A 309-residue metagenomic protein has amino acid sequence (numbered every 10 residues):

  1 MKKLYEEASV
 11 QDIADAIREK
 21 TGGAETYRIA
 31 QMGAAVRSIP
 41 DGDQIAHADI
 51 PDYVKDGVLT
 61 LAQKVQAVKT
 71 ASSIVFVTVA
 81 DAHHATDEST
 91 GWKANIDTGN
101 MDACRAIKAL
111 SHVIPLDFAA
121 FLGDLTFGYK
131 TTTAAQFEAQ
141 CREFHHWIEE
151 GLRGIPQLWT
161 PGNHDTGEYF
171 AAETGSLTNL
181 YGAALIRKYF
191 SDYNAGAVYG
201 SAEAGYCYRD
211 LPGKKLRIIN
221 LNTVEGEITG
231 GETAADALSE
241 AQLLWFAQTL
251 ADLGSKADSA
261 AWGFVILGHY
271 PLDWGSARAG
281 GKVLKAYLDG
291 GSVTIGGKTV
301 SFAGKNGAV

Functional and structural regions predicted by a protein language model:
M1-K64: Surface-exposed receptor/substrate recognition regions of extracellular proteins
P51-Y53, G57-Q136: N-terminal active-site segment of His-dependent metallophosphoesterases
V65-V77, A204-N220, W262: Beta-strand-turn-beta hairpins that frame and shape the catalytic cleft of phosphate-ester-processing enzymes
S73-D87, K215-T229, L267: Active-site-proximal beta-strand elements of phosphoester/diester hydrolases
D81, G123-D124, G162-N163, H269 (+1 more regions): Active-site glycine-centered loops adjacent to acidic/histidine catalytic or metal-binding residues that shape
T86-T98, Y129, Q136, E173-G200 (+1 more regions): Surface-exposed intrinsically disordered loops and tails
R105-F118, E150-P156, K215-N220, G231-V309: His/acidic metal-ligating clusters that form di-metal
T131-W245: Extended active-site neighborhood of metal-dependent phosphoesterases/phosphodiesterases
